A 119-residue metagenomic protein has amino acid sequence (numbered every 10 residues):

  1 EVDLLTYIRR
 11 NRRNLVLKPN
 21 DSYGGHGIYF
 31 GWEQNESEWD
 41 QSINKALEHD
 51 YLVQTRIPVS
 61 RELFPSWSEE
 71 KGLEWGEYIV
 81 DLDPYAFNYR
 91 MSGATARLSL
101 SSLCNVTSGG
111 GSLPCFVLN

Functional and structural regions predicted by a protein language model:
E1-R61: Active-site nucleotide/adenylate-binding loops and adjacent lid/helix of ATP-dependent enzymes
N11-N14, G24-H26, E48-D50, F64 (+3 more regions): Active-site lining segments that contact anionic ligands and/or coordinate catalytic metals
S22-G25, Y85, R97-C104: Glycine-rich phosphate/pyrophosphate-binding beta-alpha loops
Q34-N35, G76-Y78: Short, glycine/acidic-rich beta->alpha junctions
W39-S42, P65-E70, Y78-L98: Beta-strand scaffold of nucleotide-dependent catalytic cores
R61-F64, L103-C104: Short active-site-adjacent structural elements
E69-W75, L103-T107: Short proline/glycine-enriched turn/loop segments at secondary-structure junctions
S92-N119: ATP-dependent carboxylate/acyl-activation modules
